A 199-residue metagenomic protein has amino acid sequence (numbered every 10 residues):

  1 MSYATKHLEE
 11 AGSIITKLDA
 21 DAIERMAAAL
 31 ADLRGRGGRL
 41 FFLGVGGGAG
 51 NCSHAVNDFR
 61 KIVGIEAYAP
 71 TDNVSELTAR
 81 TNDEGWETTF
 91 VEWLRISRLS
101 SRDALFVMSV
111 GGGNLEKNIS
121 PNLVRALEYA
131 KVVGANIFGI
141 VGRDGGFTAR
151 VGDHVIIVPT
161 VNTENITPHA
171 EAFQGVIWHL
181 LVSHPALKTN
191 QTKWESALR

Functional and structural regions predicted by a protein language model:
M1-L18: Generic N-terminal amphipathic, Lys/Arg-enriched alpha-helix
T5, A31-A104: Glycine-rich, small/polar surface segments that engage phosphate groups of diverse ligands
L18-R36: A short, well-structured juxtamembrane/interface segment
V45-G50, G112-N114, G145: Gly/Ser/Thr-rich loops at beta-strand to alpha-helix junctions that form or flank small-molecule/cofactor-binding
A104, N136, D153-H154: Well-ordered beta-strand positions
G113-L123: Glycine/threonine-rich flexible loop motifs
V132, V141-W194, L198-R199: Short alpha-helices
